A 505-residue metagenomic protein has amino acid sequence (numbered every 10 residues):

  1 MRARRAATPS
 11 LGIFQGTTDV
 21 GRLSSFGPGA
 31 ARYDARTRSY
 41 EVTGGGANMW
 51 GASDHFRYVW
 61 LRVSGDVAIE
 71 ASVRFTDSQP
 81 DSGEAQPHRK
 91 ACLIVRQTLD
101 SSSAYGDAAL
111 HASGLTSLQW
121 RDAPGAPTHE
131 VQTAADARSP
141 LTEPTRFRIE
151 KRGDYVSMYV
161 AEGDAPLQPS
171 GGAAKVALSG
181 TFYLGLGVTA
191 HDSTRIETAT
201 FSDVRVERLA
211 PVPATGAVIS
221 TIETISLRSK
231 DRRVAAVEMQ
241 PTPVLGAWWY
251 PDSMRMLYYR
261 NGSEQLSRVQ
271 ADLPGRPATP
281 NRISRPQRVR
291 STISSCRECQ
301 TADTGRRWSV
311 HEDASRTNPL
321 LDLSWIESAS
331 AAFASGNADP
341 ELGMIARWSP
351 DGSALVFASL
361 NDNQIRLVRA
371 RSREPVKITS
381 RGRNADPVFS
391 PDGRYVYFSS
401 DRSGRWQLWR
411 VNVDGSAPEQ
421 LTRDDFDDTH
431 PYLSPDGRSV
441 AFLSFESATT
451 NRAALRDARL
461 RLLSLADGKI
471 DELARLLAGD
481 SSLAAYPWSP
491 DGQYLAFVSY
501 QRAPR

Functional and structural regions predicted by a protein language model:
R2-A3, V212-R505: Sequence signature of WD/YWTD-type beta-propeller architectures
R2-V212: Extracellular glycan-recognition regions
